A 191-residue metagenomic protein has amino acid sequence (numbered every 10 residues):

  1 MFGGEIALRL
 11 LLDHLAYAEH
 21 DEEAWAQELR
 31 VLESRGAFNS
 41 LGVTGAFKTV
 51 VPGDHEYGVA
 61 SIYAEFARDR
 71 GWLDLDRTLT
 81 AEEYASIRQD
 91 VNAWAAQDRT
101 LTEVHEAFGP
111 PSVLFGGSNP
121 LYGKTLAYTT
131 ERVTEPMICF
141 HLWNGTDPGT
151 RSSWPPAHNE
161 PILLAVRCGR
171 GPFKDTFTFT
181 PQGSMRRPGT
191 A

Functional and structural regions predicted by a protein language model:
M1-A191: Residues within mature, well-folded domains
